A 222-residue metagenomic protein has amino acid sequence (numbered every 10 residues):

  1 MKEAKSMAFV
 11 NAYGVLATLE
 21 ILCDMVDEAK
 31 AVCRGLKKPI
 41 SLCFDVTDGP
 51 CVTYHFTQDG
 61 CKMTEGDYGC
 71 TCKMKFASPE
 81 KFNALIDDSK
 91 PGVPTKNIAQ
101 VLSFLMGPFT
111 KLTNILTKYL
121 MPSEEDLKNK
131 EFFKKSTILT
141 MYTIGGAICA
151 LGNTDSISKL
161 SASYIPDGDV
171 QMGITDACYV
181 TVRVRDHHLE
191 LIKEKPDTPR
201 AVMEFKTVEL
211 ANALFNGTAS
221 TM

Functional and structural regions predicted by a protein language model:
K2-M222: Feature captures hydrophobic
